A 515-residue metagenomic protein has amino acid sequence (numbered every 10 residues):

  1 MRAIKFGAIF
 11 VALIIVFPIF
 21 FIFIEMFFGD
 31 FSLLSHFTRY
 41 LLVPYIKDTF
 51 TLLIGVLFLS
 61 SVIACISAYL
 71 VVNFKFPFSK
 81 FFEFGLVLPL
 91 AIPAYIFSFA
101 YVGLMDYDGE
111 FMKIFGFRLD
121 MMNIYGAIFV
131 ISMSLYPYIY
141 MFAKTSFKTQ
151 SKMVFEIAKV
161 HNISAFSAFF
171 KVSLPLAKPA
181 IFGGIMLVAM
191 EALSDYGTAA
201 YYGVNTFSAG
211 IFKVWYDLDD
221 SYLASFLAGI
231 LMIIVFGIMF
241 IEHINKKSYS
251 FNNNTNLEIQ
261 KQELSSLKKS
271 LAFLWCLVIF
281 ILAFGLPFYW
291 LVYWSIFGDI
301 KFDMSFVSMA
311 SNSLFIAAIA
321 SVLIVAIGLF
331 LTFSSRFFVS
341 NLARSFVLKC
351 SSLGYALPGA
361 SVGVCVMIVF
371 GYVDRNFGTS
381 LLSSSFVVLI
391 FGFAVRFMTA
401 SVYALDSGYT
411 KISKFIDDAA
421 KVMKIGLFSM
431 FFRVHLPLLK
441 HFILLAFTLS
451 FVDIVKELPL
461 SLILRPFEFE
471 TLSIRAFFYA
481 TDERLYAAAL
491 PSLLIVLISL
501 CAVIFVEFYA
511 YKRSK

Functional and structural regions predicted by a protein language model:
R2-G29, Y40-K148, L176-Y196, L227-H243 (+7 more regions): Membrane-water interface segments at the C-terminal ends of transmembrane alpha-helices in multi-pass inner-membrane
E25-S35, G103-F115, Y202-S208, S248-L257 (+1 more regions): Peri-membrane helix termini and adjoining interfacial loops of integral membrane proteins
L42, F76, V154, I163-A165 (+7 more regions): Membrane-helix interface/capping residues of multi-pass secondary transporters
F147-A177, V204, F338, D418-L439: Short helix-to-coil transition segments within interhelical loops that connect adjacent transmembrane helices
L193-L218, K456-L485: Glycine-rich helix-loop "coupling/hinge" segments at transmembrane-helix boundaries in multipass transporters
L223-A224, A420, A487-A489: Solenoid-repeat scaffolds in large eukaryotic assemblies
N245-W275: Flexible interhelical linker loops that connect adjacent transmembrane helices in multi-pass membrane transporters
S248-N256, F377, K414, K512-K515: Short, Lys/Arg-enriched, Gly/Pro-containing loop segments at transmembrane-helix junctions of multi-pass membrane
